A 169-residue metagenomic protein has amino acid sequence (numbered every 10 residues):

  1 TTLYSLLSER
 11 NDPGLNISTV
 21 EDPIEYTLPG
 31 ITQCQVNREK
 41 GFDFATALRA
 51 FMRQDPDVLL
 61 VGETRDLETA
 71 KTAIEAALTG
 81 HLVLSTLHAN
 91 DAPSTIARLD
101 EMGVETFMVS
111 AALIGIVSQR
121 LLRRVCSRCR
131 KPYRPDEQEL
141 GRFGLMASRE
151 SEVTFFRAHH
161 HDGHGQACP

Functional and structural regions predicted by a protein language model:
T1-P169: Short, flexible helix-loop junctions that flank or precede catalytic/ligand sites
